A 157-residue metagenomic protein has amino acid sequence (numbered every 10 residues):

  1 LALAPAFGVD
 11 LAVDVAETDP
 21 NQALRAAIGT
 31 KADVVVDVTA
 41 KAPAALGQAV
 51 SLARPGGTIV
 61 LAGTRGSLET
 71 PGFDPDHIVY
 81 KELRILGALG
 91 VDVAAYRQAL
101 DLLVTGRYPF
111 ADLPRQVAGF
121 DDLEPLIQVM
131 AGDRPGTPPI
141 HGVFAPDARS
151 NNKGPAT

Functional and structural regions predicted by a protein language model:
L1-L3, L68-P75: Short, glycine/polar-rich helix-capping loops at beta-to-alpha or helix-loop-helix junctions that flank or form
L1-Q48: Adenosine-nucleotide cofactor-binding segment
D19, A42-P43, S67-L68, D92 (+1 more regions): Glycine-rich nucleotide phosphate-binding loop and flanking beta-alpha elements of Rossmann-like dinucleotide-binding
T39, G63-G66, A88-V91: Short strand-turn motif at the edge of the Rossmann-like AdoMet-binding core
G47-S51, D92-T157: C-terminal hydrophobic helical "lid"/dimerization subdomain of Rossmann-like NAD(P)H-dependent oxidoreductases
A53-P55: Helix-to-beta-strand junctions that scaffold the AdoMet/dcAdoMet cofactor pocket in Class I SAM-dependent enzymes
T58-V60, G72-L113: Rossmann-fold dehydrogenase core element
